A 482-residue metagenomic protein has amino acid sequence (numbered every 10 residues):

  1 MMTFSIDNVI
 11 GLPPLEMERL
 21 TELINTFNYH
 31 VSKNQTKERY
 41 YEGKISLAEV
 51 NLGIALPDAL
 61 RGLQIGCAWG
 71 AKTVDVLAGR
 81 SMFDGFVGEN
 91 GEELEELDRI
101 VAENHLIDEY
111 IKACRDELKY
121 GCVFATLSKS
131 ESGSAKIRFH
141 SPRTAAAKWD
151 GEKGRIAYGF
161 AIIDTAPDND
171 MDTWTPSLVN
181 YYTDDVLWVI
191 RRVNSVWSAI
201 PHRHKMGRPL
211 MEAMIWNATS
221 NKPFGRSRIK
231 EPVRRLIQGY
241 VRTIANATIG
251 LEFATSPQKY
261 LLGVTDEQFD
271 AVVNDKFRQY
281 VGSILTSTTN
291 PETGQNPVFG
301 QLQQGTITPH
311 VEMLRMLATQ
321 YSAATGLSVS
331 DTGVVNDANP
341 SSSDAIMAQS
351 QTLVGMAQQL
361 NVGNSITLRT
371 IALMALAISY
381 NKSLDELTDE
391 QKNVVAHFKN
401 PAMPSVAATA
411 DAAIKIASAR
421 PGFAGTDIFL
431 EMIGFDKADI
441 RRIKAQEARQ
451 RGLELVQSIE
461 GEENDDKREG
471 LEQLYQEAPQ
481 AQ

Functional and structural regions predicted by a protein language model:
M1-H140, P479-Q482: Extended, helix-rich architectural segments
F86-N90, T288-A410, A445-I459: Surface-exposed loop-to-helix/strand elements on domain peripheries
V101, S322, L376-A377, A417-P421 (+1 more regions): Residue-level preference for well-ordered alpha-helical positions
F124-I229: Extended, regular secondary-structure scaffolds
A199-A348, L387, H397: Extended, charged amphipathic alpha-helical segments
P401-I428: C-terminal structured domain segments
F435-R442: Short, basic interhelical loop/turn and adjoining N-cap of the next helix at nucleic-acid- or acidic-partner-contacting
K444-Q482: Extended, compositionally biased alpha-helical segments that mediate assembly or anchoring
